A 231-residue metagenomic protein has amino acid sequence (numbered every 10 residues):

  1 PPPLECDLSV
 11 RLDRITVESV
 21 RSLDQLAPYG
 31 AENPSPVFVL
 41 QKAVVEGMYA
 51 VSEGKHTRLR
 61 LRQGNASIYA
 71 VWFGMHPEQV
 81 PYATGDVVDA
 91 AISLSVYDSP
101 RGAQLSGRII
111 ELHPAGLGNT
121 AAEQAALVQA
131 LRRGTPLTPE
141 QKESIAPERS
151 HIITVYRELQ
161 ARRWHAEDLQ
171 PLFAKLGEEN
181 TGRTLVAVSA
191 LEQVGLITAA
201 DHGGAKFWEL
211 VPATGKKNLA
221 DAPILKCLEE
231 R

Functional and structural regions predicted by a protein language model:
P1-R231: Acidic, two-metal ion nucleic-acid-processing modules in DNA metabolism proteins
